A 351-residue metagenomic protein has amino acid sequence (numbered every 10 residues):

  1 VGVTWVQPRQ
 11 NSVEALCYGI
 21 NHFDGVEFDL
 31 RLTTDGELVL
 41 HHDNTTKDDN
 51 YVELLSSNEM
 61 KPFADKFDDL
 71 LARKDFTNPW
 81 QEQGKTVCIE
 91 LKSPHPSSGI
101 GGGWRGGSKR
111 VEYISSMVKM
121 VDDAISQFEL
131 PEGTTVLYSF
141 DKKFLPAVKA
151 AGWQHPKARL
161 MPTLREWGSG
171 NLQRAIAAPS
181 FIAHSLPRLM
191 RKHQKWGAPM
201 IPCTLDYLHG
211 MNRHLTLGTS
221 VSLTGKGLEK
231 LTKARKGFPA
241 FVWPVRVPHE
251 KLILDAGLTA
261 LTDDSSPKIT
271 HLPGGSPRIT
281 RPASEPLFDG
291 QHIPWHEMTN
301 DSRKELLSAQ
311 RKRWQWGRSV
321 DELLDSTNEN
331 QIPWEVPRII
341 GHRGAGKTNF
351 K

Functional and structural regions predicted by a protein language model:
V1-K351: Phosphate-group recognition and catalysis centered on beta-loop-alpha active-site segments
